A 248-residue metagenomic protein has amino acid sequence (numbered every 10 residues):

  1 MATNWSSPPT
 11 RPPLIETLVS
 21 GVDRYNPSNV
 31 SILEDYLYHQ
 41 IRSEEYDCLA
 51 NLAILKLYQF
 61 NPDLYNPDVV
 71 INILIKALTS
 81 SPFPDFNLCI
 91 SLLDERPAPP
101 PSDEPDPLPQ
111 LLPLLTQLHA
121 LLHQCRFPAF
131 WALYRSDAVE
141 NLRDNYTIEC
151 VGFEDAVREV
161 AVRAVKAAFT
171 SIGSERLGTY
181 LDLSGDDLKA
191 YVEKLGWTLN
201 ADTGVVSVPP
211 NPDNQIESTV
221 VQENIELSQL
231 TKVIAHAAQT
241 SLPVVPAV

Functional and structural regions predicted by a protein language model:
M1-Y46, F60-P67, I71-V248: Charged, E/D/K/R/S-rich low-complexity terminal regions of large eukaryotic assembly subunits
